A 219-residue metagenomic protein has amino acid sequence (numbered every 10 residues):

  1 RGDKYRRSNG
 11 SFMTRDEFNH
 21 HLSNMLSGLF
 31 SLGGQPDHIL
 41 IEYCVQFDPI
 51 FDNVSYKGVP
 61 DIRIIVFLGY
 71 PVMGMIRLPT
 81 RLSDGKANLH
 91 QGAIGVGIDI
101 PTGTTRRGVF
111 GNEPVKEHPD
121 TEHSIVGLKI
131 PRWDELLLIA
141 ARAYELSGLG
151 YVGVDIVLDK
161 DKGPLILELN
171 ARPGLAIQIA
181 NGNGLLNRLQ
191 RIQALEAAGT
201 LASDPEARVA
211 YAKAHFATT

Functional and structural regions predicted by a protein language model:
R1, L78-P79, E168-P173: Short beta->alpha transition motifs characteristic of CBS
R1-K4, S8, A140, N170: Conserved N-proximal alpha/beta basic substrate-recognition cap immediately N-terminal to, or forming the N-lobe
R6-V109: Phosphate-binding site of ATP-dependent enzymes
E17-H21, R132-I139: Short amphipathic alpha-helical segments
I64, A143-V152: Extended, basic/helix-rich recognition subdomains
V96-I125, L136, A140: Intrinsically disordered, low-complexity Ser/Thr/Pro/Gly-rich regulatory segments
E117-E135, E145, L149, L158-T219: C-terminal active-site "lid" helix and adjoining low-complexity regulatory extension at the edge of ATP-using catalytic
V154-I156: Hydrophobic residue at the +6 position relative to the catalytic HRD Asp in the kinase catalytic loop
